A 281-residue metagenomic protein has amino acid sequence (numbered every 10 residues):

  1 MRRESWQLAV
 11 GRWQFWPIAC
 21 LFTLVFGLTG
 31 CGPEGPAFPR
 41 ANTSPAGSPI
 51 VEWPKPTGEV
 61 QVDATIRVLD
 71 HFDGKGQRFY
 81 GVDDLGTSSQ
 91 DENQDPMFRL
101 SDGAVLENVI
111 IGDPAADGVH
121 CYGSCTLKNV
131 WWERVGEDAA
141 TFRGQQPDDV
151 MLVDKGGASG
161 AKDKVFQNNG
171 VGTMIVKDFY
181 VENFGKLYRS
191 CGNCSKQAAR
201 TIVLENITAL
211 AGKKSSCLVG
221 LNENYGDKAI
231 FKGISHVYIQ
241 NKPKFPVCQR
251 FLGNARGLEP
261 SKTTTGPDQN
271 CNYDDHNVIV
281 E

Functional and structural regions predicted by a protein language model:
R3-T23: Short, basic, low-complexity termini and linkers enriched in Ser/Thr/Gly/Pro that act as targeting/leader peptides
T29-G30: C-terminal motif of bacterial Sec signal peptides marking the signal peptidase cleavage site
P33-A41: Bacterial Sec signal peptide processing site at the extreme N-terminus
N42-I66, H71, G76-Q90, V119-E281: Extracellular beta-rich repeat passengers
L69-F72, G76-Q77, E92-P96, L100-A115: LRR N-terminal entry segment and analogous cap-like coil->beta motifs
